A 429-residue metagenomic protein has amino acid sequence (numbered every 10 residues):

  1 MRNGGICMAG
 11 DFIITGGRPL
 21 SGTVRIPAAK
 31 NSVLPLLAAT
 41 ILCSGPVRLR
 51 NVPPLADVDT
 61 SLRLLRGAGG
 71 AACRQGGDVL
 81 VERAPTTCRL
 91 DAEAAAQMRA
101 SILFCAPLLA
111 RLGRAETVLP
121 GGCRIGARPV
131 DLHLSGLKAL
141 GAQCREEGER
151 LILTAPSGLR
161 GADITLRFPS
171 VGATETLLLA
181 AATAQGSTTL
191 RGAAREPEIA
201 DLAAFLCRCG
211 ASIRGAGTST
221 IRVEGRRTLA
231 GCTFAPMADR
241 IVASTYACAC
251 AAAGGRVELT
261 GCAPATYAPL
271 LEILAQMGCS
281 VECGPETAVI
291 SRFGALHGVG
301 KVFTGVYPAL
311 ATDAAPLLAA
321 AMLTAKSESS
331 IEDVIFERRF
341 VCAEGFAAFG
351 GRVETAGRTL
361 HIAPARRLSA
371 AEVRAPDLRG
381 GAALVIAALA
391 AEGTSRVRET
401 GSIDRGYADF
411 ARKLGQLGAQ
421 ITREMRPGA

Functional and structural regions predicted by a protein language model:
R2-A429: Short, structured segments at the rim of ligand-binding sites
